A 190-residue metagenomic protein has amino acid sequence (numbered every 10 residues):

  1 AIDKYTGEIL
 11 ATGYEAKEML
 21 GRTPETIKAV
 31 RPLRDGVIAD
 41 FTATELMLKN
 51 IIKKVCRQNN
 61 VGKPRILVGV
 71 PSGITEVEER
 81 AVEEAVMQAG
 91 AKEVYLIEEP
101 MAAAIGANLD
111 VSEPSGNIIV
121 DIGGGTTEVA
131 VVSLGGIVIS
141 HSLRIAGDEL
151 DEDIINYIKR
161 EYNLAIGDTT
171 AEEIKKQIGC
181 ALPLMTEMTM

Functional and structural regions predicted by a protein language model:
A1-I122, A130-M190: Nucleotide/phosphate-binding catalytic cleft detector across ATP-hydrolyzing and phosphate-transferring enzymes
G125: Conserved Rossmann-like nucleotide-cofactor binding loop
